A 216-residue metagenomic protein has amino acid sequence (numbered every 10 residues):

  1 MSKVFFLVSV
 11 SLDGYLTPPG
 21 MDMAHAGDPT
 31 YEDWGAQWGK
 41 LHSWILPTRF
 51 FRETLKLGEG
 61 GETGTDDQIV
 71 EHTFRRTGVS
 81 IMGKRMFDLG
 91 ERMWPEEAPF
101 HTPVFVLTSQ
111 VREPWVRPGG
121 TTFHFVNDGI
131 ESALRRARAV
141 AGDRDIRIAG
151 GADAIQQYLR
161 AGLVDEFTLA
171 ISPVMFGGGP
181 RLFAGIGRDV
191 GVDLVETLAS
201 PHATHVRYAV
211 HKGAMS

Functional and structural regions predicted by a protein language model:
M1-S216: Enzymes that bind and transform nitrogen-containing heteroaromatic metabolites
